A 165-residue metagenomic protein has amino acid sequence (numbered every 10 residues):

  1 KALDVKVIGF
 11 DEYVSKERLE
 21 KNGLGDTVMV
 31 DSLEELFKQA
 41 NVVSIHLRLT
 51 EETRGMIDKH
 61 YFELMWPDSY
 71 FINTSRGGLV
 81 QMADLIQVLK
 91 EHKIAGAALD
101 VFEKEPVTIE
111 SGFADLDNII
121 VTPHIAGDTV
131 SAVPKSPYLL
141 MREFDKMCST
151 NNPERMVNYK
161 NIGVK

Functional and structural regions predicted by a protein language model:
K1-K6: Conserved anion/nucleotide-ligand pocket segment
E12-G112: Rossmann-like adenosine-cofactor binding region
E103-K165: C-terminal helix-to-coil terminal segments
